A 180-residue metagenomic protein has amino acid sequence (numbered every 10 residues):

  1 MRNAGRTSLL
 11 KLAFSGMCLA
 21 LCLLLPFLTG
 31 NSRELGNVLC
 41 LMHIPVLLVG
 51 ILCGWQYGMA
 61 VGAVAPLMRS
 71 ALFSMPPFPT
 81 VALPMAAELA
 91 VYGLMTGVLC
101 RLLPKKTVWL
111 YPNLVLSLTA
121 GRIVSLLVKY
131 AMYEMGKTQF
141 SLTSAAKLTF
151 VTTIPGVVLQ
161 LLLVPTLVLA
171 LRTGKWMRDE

Functional and structural regions predicted by a protein language model:
M1-L19, T107, F140-E180: Alpha-helical transmembrane segments and their cytosolic interface
M1-L52, Q56-Y57: Hydrophobic transmembrane alpha-helices
S8-K11, W55-A60, F78-P79, K105-Y111 (+1 more regions): Membrane-helix interface segments
L12-G16, I44, M59-A63, A82-A87 (+3 more regions): Hydrophobic alpha-helical transmembrane segments
C22-L39, V64-L99, Y133-M135: Interfacial aromatic-anchored transmembrane helix boundaries in multi-pass membrane proteins
C22-P26, R69, Y92, T96 (+4 more regions): Alpha-helical transmembrane segments of multipass membrane proteins
F27, N31, L48, L94 (+6 more regions): Membrane-interface helix caps of multi-pass small-molecule transporters
R101-I123, E180: Internal alpha-helical transmembrane segments of multi-pass membrane proteins
